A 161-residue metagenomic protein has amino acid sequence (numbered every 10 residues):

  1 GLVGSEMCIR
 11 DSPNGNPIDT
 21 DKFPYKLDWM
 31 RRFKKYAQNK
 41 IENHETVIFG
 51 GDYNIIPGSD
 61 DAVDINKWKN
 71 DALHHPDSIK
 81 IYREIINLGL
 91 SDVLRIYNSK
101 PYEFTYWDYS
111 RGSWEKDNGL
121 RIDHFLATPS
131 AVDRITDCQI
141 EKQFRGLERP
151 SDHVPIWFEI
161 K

Functional and structural regions predicted by a protein language model:
G1-G4, C8-I9: Single conserved hydrophobic/aromatic residue that forms the stacking wall/gate of nucleotide- or nucleobase-binding
E6, T46-G50, D92-R95: A structural signal for short, well-ordered beta-strand segments and their strand-loop junctions that often border
R10-S12, N54-I56, N98: Catalytic metal-binding/acid-base residues of hydrolase active sites
S12-M30, N66-N70: Surface-exposed cleft-lining segments at the edges of enzyme active sites
F23-H44: A long, amphipathic alpha-helix that forms part of the scaffold/cap immediately adjacent to metal-dependent active
E45-S59, V63: Acidic/histidine-rich, metal-coordinating catalytic segments
G58-K161: Metal-dependent phosphoester-hydrolase catalytic domains
